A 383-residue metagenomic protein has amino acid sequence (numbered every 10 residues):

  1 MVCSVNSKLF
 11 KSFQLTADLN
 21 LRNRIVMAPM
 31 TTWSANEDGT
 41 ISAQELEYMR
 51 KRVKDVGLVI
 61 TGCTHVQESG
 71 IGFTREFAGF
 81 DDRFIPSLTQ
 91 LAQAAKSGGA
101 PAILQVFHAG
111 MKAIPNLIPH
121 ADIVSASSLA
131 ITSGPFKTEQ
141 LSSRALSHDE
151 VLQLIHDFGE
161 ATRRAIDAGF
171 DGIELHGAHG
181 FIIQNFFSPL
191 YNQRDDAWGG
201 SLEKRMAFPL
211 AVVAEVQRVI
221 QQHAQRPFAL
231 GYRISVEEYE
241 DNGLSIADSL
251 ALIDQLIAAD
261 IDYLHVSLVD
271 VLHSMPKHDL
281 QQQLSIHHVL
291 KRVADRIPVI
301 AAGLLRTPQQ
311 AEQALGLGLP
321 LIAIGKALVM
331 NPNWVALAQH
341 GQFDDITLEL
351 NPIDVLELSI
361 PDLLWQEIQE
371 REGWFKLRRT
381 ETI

Functional and structural regions predicted by a protein language model:
M1-I383: Flavin-dependent oxidoreductase catalytic cores
